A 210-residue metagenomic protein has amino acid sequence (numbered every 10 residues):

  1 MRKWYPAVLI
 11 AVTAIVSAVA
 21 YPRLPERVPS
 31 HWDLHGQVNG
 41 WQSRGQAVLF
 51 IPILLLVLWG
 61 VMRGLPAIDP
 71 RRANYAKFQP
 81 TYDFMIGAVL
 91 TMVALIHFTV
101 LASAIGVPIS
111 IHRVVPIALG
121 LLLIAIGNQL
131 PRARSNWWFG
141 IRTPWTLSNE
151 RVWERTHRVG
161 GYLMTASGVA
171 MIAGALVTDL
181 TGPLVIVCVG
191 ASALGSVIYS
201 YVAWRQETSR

Functional and structural regions predicted by a protein language model:
R2-P6, L49-L54, V61-M62, Y82-M92 (+1 more regions): Select subsegments of transmembrane alpha-helices in polytopic membrane proteins, especially boundary-proximal
A14-A18, H97, L101, V169-L176 (+1 more regions): Alpha-helical transmembrane segments of multipass membrane proteins
V19-V48, F139-S148: Active-site and channel-lining beta-strand-loop segments that bind or position nucleotide-derived/phosphorylated
A20, L24, L56-D69, A125-I141 (+1 more regions): Membrane-water interface of transmembrane alpha-helices
G40-V57, I109-I126, C188: Alpha-helical transmembrane segments
M62-R113: Ordered, amphipathic secondary-structure segments that act as subunit-interaction surfaces in large macromolecular
A118, G182-S196: Small-residue-rich transmembrane alpha-helices that serve as helix-helix interface/gating elements in multipass
